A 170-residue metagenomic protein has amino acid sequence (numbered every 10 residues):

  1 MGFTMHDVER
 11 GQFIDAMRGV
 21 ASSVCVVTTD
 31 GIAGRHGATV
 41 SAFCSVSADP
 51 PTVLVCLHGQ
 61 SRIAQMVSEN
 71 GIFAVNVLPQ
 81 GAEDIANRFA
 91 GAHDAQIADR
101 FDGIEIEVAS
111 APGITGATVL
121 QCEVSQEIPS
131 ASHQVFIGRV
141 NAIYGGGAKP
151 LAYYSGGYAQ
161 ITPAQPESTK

Functional and structural regions predicted by a protein language model:
M1-K170: Basic, polyanion-binding surface patches
